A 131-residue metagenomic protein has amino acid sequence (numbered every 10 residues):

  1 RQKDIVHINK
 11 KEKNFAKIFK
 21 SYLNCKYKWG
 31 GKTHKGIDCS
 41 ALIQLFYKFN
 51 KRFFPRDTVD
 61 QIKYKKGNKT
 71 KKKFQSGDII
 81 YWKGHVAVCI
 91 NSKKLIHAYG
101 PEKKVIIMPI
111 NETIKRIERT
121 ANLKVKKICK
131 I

Functional and structural regions predicted by a protein language model:
R1-I18, Y22: Boundary regions of SH3-family modules and the immediately adjacent low-complexity/disordered segments in eukaryotic
Q2-H7, K32, V59-D60, G67-K69 (+1 more regions): Aromatic- and glycine-rich peptidoglycan recognition patches
S21, Q44-L45, H97: Generic detector of well-ordered secondary structure
K26-F74: Catalytic cysteine-centered active-site loop
G77-D78: Structural motif
Y81-W82, H97: A generic structural signal for residues embedded in beta-strands
V86-A87: A conserved glycine-rich beta-strand in the N-terminal activation segment of trypsin-fold
